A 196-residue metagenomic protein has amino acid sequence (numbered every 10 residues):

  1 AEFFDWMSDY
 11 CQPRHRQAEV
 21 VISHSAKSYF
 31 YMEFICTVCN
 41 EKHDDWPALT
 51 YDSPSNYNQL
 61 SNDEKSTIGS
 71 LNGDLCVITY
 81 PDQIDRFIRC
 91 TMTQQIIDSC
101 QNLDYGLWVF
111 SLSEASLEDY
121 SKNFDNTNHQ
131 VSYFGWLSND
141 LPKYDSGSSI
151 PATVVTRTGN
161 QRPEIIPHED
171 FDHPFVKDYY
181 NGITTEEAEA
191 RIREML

Functional and structural regions predicted by a protein language model:
A1, A18, A26, A48 (+3 more regions): A sequence-composition feature that detects small, non-aromatic residues
F3-M7, C11-H15, V20, S28-Q95: Basic, glycine-/proline-tolerant helical and adjacent loop/strand elements that line or dock onto nucleic-acid
A18, F87-C90, L107-V109, P151-T156 (+1 more regions): Generic preference for hydrophobic/aromatic residues in regular secondary structure cores
P54, L112-S113, T184: Helix N-terminus capping/helix-initiation residues
E64, I68-Q130, F134-L137: Extended interfacial segments that mediate partner engagement and assembly in macromolecular machines
D119-L196: C-terminal, charged low-complexity interaction regions
